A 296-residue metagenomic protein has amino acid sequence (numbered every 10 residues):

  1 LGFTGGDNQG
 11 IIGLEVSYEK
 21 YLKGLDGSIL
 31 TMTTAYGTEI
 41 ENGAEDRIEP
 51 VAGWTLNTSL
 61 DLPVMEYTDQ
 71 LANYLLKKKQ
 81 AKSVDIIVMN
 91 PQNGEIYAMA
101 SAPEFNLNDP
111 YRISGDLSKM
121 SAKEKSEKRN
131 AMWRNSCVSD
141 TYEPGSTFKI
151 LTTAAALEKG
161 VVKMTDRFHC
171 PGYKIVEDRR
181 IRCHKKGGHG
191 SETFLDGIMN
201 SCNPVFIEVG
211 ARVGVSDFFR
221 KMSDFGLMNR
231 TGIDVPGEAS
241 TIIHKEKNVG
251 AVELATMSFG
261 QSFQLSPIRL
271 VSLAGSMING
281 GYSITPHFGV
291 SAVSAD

Functional and structural regions predicted by a protein language model:
L1-G53: Small/polar-residue-rich segments within soluble enzyme cores
I11, A81-K82, D217-F218: Short secondary-structure capping/junction motifs at helix and strand boundaries
T34-E45, L60, P91-T147, L151-D296: Beta-lactam-recognizing serine transpeptidase/beta-lactamase-like catalytic domain environment
E41-V84: Conserved, well-ordered alpha-helix/loop/beta-strand core segments that scaffold catalytic motifs
D85-M89: Cytosolic beta-strand hydrophobic patch enriched in CBS
